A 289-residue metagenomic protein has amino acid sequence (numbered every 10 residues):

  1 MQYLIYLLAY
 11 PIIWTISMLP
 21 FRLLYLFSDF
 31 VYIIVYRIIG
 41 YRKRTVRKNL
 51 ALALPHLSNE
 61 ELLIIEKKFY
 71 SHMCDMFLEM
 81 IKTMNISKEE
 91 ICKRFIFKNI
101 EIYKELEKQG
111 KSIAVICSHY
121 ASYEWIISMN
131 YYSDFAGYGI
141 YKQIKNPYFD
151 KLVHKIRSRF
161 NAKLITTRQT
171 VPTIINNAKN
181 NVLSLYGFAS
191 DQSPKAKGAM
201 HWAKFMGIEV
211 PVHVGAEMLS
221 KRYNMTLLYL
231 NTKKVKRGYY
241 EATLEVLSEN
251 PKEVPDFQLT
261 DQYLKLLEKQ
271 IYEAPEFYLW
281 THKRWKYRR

Functional and structural regions predicted by a protein language model:
M1-C117, S122, N161: Membrane-anchoring hydrophobic helices of lipid-metabolizing enzymes
L50, R157, L219-S220: Structural element of the ATP-grasp superfamily
L57, I64-K67, E105, Y132 (+1 more regions): Non-catalytic C-terminal accessory region of glycerolipid acyltransferases and related lyso-lipid remodeling enzymes
L62, K145, F149, L259: Hydrophobic (often cysteine-bearing) scaffold residues that line and stabilize catalytic clefts of nucleotide/cofactor
Q109-R168, K195-K204, I208: Catalytic core of membrane glycerolipid acyltransferases/transacylases, capturing the structured, soluble-facing
